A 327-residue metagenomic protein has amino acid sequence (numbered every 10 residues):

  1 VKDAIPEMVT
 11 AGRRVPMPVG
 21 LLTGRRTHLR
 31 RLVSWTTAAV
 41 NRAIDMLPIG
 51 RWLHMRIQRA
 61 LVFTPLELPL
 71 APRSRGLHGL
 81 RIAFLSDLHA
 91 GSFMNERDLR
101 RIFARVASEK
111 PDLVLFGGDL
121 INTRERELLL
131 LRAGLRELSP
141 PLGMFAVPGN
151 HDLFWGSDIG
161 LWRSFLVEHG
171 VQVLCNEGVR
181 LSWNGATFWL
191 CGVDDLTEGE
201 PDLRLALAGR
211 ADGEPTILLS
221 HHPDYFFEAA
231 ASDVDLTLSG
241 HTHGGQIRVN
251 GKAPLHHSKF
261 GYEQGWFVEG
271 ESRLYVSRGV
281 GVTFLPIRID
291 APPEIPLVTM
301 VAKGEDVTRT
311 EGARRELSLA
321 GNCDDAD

Functional and structural regions predicted by a protein language model:
V1-F63, G304-V307, G312, L317-D327: Non-catalytic terminal accessory segments
R30-G134: N-terminal active-site segment of His-dependent metallophosphoesterases
L61, L70-A83, Q172, G178-C191 (+2 more regions): Beta-strand-turn-beta hairpins that frame and shape the catalytic cleft of phosphate-ester-processing enzymes
A83-S86, L113-D119, G143-N150, L174-E177 (+3 more regions): Active-site neighborhood of phospho(di)ester-bond hydrolases with catalytic His/Asp-centered motifs
M94-S182: Core catalytic region of metal-dependent phosphoesterases/phosphodiesterases, especially metallo-beta-lactamase-like
L120-N122, N150-F154, V179-L181, D195-E198 (+3 more regions): Solvent-exposed loop/turn segments at secondary-structure junctions within structured extracellular/periplasmic domains
G156, R163-V171, G178, W183-S220 (+2 more regions): Binuclear metal-dependent hydrolase catalytic cores centered on His/Asp/Glu-rich metal-binding motifs
P223-M300, G304-E305: Conserved beta-sheet core of the metallophosphoesterase superfamily
